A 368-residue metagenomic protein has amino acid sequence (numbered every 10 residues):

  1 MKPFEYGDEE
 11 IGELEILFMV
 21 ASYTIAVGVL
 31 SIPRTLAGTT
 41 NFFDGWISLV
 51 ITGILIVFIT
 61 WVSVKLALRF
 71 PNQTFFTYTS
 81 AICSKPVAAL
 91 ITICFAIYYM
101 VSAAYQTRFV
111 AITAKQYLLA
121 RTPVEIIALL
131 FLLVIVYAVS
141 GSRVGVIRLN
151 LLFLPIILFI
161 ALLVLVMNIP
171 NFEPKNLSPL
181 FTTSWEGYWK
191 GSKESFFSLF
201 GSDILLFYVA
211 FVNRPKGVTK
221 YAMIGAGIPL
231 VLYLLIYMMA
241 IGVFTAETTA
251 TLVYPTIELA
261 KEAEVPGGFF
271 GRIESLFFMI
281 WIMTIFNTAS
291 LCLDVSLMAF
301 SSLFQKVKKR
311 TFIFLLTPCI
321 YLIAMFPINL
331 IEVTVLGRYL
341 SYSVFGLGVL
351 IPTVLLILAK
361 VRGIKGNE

Functional and structural regions predicted by a protein language model:
M1-R34, F43, F211-V212, V361-E368: Membrane-interface "cap" regions at the ends of multi-pass membrane proteins
V29-V124: Membrane helical hairpin/interfacial module
V50-F58, V62, A96-A103, I135-V136 (+3 more regions): Selective recognition of specific alpha-helical transmembrane segments in multi-pass small-molecule
T74, S140-L152, S178-F181, I204-I228 (+1 more regions): Hydrophobic, small-residue-rich membrane helices and short re-entrant helix-turn-helix hairpins that build
M100-A103, T107, V139, P155-F181 (+3 more regions): Hydrophobic alpha-helical segments and their helix-loop junctions in multi-pass secondary transporters
V110, E125-I126, A138-M167, L340-I351: Membrane-interface loop-to-helix entry segments
A114-L130, P155-G217, A246-V253, F278: Helix-loop-helix junctions that connect adjacent transmembrane segments in multi-pass membrane transporters
V243-I273: Membrane-interface interhelical connector segments
